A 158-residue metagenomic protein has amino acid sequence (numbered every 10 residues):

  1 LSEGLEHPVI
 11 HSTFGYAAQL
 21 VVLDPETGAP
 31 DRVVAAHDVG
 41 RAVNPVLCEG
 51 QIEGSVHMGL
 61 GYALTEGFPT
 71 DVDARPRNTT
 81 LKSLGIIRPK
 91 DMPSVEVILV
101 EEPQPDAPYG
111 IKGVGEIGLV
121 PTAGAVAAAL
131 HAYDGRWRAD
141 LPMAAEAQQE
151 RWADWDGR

Functional and structural regions predicted by a protein language model:
L1-R158: C-terminal catalytic domains of large/alpha subunits in multi-subunit enzymes
